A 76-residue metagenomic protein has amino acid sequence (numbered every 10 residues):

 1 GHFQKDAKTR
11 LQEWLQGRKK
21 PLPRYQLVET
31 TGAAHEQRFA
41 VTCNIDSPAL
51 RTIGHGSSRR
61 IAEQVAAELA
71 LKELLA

Functional and structural regions predicted by a protein language model:
G1-A76: Double-stranded RNA-binding/processing signature
